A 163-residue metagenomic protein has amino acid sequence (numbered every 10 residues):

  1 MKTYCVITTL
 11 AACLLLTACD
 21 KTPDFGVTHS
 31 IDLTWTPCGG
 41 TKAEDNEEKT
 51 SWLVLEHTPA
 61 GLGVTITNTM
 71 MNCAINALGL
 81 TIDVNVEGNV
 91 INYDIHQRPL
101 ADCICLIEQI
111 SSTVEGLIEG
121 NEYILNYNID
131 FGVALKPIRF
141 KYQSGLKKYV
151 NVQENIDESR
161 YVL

Functional and structural regions predicted by a protein language model:
M1-K2, D20: N-terminal hydrophobic targeting signals that begin at the initiator methionine
K2-T9: Sec-dependent signal peptide recognition, specifically the positively charged N-region followed immediately by
L10-A11, I156: N-terminal regions of proteins, emphasizing targeting and processing segments when present
A11-A12, T36: Intrinsic disorder/low-complexity segments
L15-A18: C-terminal motif of bacterial Sec signal peptides marking the signal peptidase cleavage site
D20-L163: Exposed, flexible binding/inhibitory loops of compact, secreted disulfide-stabilized domains
